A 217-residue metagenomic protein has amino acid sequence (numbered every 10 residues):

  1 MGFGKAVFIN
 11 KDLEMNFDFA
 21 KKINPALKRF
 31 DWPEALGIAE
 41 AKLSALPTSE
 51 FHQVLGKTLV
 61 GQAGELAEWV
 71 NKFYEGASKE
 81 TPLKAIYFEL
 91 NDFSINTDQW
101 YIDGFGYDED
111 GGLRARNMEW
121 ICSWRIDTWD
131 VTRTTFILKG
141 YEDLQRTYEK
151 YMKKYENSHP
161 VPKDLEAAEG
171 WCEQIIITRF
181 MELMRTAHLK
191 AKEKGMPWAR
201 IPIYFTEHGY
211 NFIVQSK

Functional and structural regions predicted by a protein language model:
G2-G4: Residue-identity detector for glycine
F8-V54, G111-L113, L138-K217: Acidic, proline/glycine-rich low-complexity IDRs
P33-T81: Short N-terminal edge-element motif at the start of the domain
G61, P82-L83, Y87, I175-M184: Generic ordered-secondary-structure signal
E68-G112, H208-S216: Amphipathic, interaction-prone secondary-structure segments
W100-E142: Aromatic/basic-lined ligand-recognition segments that form π-stacking hydrophobic pockets flanked by Lys/Arg to engage
